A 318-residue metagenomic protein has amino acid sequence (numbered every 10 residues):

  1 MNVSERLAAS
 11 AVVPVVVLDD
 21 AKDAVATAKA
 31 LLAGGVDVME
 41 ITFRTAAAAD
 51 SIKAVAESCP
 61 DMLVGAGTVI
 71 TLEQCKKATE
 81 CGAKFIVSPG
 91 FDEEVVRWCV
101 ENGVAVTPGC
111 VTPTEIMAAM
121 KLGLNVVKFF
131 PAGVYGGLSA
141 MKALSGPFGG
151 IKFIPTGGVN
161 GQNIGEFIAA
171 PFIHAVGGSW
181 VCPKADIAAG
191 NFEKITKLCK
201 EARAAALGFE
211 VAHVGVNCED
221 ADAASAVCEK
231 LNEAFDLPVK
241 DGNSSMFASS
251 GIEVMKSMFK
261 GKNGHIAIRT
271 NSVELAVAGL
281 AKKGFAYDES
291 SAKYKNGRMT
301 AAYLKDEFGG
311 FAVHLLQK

Functional and structural regions predicted by a protein language model:
V3-V17, R203-C228, G261-I268: N-terminal beta-strand motif that seeds the catalytic metal site of vicinal oxygen chelate
P14, L31, A78, V127 (+2 more regions): Conserved, mostly hydrophobic/aromatic
V15-V17, D37-T45, M62-I70, C75 (+4 more regions): Catalytic beta/alpha-barrel core
T27, R44-A46, G215-E253, A276-K282 (+1 more regions): Core segments of cupin and vicinal oxygen chelate
T27, T71-C81, T114-L122, S139 (+1 more regions): Catalytic cores of alpha/beta
P89-V95, K128-L138, F172-I195: Glycine-rich phosphate-binding active-site loops on the catalytic face of alpha/beta enzymes
C99-V104, A185-G208: C-terminal helical cap(s) of enzyme catalytic domains, especially alpha/beta-barrels
G251-K256, A281-K318: Vicinal oxygen chelate
